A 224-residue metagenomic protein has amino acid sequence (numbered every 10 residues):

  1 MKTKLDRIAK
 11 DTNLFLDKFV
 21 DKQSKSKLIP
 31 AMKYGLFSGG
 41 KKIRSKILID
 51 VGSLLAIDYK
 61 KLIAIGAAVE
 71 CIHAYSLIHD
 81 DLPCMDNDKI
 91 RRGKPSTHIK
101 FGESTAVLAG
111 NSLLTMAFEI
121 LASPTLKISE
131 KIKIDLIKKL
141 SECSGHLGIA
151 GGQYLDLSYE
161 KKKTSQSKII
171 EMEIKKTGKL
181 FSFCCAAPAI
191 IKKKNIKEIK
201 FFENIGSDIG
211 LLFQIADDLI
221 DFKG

Functional and structural regions predicted by a protein language model:
M1-N13: N-terminal leader/targeting segments and the immediately adjacent pre-domain N-terminus
K10, D17-G224: Mg2+-dependent prenyl diphosphate-binding active-site environment of isoprenoid biosynthetic enzymes
